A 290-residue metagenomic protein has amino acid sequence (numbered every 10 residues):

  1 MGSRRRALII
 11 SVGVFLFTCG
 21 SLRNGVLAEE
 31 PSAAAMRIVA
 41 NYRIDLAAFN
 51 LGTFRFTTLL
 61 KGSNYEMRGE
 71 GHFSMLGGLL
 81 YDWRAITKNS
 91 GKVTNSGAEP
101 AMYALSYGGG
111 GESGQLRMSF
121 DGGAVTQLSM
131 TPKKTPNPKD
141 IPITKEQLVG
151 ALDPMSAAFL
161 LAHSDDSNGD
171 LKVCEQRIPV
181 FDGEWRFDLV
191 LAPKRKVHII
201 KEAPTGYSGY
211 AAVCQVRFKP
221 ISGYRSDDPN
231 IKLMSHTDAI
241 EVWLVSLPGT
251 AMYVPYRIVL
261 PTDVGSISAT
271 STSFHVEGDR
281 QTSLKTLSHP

Functional and structural regions predicted by a protein language model:
M1-V12: Bacterial N-terminal signal peptides that target proteins for export
R6-L8, Y65, L148, L161: Membrane-targeting and insertion segments and their boundary/processing signals
S11-S21: Bacterial N-terminal signal peptides
S21-A28: Signal peptide processing junction and immediate N-terminal pro/mature segment of secreted/exported proteins
A28-G122, D166-P290: Acidic, serine/threonine-rich low-complexity disordered tracts
G122-D188: A charged, solvent-exposed segment within the mature domains of Sec-exported extracytoplasmic proteins
